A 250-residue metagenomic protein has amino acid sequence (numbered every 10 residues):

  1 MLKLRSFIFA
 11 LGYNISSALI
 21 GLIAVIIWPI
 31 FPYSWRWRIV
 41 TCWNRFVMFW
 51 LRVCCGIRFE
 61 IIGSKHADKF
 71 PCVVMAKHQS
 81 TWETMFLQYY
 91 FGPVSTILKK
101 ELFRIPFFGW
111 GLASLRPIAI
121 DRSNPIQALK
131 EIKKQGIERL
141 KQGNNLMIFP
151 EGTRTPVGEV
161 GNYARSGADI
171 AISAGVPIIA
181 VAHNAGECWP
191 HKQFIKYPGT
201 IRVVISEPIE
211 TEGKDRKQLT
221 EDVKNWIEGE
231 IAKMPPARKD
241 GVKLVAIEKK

Functional and structural regions predicted by a protein language model:
K3-L4, L129-K250: Non-catalytic C-terminal accessory region of glycerolipid acyltransferases and related lyso-lipid remodeling enzymes
L4-I30: A hydrophobic membrane-anchoring feature enriched in long, contiguous, low-charge segments that mark signal-anchor
G21-T41, R52-C54, D68-P125: Catalytic core of membrane glycerolipid acyltransferases/transacylases, capturing the structured, soluble-facing
V47-P71, A246: A short, well-structured juxtamembrane/interface segment
I61, V74, T96-I97, V203-I205: Generic preference for hydrophobic
I62, L98-K99, I120-R122, P150 (+1 more regions): Thr-Gly-centered strand-to-loop micro-motif
